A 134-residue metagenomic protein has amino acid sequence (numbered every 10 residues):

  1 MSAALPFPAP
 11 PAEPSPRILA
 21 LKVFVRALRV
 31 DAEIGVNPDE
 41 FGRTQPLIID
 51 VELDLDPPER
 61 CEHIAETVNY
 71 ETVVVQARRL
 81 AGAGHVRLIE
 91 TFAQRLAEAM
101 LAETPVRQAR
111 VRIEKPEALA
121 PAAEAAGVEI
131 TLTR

Functional and structural regions predicted by a protein language model:
M1-R134: N-terminal, polar/charged subdomain of small-to-medium soluble alpha/beta proteins
